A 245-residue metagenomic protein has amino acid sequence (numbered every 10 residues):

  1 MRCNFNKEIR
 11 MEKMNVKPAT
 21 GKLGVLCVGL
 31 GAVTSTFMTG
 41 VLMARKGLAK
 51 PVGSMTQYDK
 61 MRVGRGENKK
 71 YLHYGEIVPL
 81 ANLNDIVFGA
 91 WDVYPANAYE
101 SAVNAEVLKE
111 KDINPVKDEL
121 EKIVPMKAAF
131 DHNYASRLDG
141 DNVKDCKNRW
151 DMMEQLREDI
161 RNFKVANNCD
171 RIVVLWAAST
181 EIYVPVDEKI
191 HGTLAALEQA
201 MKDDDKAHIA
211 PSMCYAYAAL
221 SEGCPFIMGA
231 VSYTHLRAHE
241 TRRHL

Functional and structural regions predicted by a protein language model:
E12-Y217, S221: Metallocofactor- and cofactor-centric catalytic cores in central/energy metabolism, strongly enriched
V33, P225, T241-R243: Alpha-helical hydrophobic packing sites
S179, V231-S232: Short, ordered loop/turn segments at secondary-structure junctions
P225-V231: ADP-ribose/adenylate-binding Rossmann-like module
T234-H244: Conserved small/polar residues in nucleotide/adenosyl-binding loops
